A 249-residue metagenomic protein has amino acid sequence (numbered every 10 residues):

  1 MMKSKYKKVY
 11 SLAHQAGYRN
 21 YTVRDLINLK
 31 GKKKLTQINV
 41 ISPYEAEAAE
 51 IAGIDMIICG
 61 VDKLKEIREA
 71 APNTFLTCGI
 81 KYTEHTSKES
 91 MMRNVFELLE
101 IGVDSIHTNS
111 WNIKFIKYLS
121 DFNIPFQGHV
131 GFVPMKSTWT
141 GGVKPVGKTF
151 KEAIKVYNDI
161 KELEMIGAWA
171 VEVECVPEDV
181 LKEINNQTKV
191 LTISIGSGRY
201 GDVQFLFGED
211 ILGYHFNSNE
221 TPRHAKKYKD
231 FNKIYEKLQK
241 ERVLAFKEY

Functional and structural regions predicted by a protein language model:
M2-Y249: Alpha/beta enzyme core
